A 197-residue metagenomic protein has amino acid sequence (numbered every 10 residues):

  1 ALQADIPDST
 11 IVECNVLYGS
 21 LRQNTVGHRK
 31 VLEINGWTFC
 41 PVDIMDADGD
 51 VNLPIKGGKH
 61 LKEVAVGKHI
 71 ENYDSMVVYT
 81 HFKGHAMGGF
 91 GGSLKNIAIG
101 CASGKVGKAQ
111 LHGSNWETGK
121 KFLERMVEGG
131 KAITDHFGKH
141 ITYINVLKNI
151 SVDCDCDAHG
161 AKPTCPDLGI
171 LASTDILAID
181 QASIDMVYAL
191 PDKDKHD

Functional and structural regions predicted by a protein language model:
A1-D197: Extended, low-polarity segments enriched in aliphatic/aromatic residues
